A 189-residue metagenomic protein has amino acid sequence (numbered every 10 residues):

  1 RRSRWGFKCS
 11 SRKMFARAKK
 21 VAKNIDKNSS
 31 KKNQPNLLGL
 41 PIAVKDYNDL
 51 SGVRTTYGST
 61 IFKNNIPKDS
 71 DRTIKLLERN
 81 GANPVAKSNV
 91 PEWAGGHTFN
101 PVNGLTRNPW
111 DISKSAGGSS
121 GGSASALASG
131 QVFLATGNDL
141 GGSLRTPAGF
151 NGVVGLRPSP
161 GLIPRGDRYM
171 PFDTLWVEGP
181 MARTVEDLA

Functional and structural regions predicted by a protein language model:
R1-G141: Gly/Ser-rich catalytic/binding loops embedded in alpha/beta enzyme cores
H97-F99, L105-T106, A124-A189: Fold-level recognition of mixed alpha/beta catalytic cores in primary-metabolism enzymes, strongest
